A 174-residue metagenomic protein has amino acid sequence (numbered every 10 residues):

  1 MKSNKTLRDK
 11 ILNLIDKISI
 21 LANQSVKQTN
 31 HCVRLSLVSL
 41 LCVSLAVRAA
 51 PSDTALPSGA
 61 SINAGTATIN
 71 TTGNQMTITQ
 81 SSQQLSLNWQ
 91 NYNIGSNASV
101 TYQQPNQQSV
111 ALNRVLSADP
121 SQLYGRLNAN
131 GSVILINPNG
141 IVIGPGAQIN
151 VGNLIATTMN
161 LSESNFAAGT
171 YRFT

Functional and structural regions predicted by a protein language model:
I11-V26, L35-T174: Solvent-exposed adhesion/ligand-recognition segments of exported proteins
